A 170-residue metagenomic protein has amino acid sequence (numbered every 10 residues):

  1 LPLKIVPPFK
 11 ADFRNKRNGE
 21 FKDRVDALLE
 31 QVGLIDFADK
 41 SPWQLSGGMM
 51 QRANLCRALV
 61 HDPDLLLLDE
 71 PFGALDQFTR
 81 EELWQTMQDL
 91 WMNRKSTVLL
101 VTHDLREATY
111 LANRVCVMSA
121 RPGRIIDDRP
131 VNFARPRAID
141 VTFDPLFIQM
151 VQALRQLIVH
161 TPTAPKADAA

Functional and structural regions predicted by a protein language model:
P7, K16-F37, D89: Conserved ABC ATPase "signature" region
K40-W43, H61: Conserved signature/switch motifs of ABC ATPase nucleotide-binding domains
L55: Hydrophobic anchor residue at the start of the ABC signature
L66-D69: Catalytic Walker B motif of ABC-type/P-loop ATPase nucleotide-binding domains
R80-R94: Helical segment within the ABC ATPase nucleotide-binding domain
K95-V101: Conserved H-loop
A120-M150: Conserved beta-strand-loop-alpha-helix hinge in the C-terminal portion of ABC ATPase nucleotide-binding domains
